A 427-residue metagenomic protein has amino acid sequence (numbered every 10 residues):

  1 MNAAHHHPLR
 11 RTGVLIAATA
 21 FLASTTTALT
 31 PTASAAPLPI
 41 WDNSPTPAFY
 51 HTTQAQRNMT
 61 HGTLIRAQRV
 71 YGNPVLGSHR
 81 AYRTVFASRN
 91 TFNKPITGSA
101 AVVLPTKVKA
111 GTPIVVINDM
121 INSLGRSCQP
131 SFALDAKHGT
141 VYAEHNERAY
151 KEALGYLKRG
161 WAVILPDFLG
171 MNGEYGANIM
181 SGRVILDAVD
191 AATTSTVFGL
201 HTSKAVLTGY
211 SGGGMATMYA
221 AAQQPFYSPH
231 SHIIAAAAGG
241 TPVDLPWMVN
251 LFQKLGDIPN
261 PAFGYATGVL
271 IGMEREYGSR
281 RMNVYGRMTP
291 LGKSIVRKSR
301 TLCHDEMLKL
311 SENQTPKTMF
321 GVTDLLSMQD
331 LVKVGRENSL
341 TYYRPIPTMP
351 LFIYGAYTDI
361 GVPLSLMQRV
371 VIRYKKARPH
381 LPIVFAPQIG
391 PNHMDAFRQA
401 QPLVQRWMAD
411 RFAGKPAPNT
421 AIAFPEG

Functional and structural regions predicted by a protein language model:
A33-K109: Catalytic-loop region of hydrolases
L38-I40, P242-P345: Accessory cap/linker subdomain of secreted extracellular hydrolases
S99-A101, G111-S123, Q129-F132: Short beta-strand element of the alpha/beta-hydrolase
A100, A220, M349-P350, P363-K375: Short alpha-helix in the alpha/beta-hydrolase fold that links the catalytic acid
R148, Y175-V197: Alpha/beta-hydrolase active-site loop
D190-P259: Primarily recognizes the serine-hydrolase "nucleophile elbow" in alpha/beta-hydrolase and SGNH/GDSL folds
T323-R336, T341, Y354, G361 (+1 more regions): C-terminal catalytic histidine-bearing segment of alpha/beta-hydrolase fold enzymes
P347, F352-D359: Short beta-strand/loop motif that positions the catalytic acidic residue of the alpha/beta-hydrolase fold
